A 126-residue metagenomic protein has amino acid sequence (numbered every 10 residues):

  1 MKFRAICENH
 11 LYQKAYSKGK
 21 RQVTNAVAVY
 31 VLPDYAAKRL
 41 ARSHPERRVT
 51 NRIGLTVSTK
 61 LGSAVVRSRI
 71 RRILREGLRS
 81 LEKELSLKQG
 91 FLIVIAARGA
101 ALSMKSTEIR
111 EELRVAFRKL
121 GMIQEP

Functional and structural regions predicted by a protein language model:
M1-P126: Positively charged, solvent-exposed patches that mediate nucleic-acid binding
